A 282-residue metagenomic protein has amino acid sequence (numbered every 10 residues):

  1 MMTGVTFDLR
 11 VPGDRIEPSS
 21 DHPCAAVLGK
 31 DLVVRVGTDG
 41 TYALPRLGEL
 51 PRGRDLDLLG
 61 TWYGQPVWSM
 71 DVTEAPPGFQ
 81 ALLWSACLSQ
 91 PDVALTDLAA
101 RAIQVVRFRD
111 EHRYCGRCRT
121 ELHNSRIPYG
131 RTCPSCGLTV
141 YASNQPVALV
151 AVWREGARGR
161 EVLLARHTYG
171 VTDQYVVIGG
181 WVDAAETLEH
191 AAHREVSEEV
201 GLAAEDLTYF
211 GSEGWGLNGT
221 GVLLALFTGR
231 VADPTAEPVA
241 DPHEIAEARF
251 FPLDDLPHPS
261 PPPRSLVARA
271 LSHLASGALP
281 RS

Functional and structural regions predicted by a protein language model:
M1-T96: N-terminal alpha-helical interaction blocks
A25-A26, V34, D97-F108, F227 (+1 more regions): Short, Φ-rich (hydrophobic/aromatic) sequence segments
P51-V93, V182-S282: Unchanged
A100-W153: Cys/His-rich short segments
E111, P146, R158, V171 (+2 more regions): A generic structural signal for well-ordered coil/turn residues at beta-strand boundaries that shape enzyme active-site
I127, N144-Q145, V176, T220-V222 (+1 more regions): Short glycine/proline-enriched turns and hinge-like loops at secondary-structure junctions
G130-V176, T208, G229-V231: N-terminal strand-loop-strand
